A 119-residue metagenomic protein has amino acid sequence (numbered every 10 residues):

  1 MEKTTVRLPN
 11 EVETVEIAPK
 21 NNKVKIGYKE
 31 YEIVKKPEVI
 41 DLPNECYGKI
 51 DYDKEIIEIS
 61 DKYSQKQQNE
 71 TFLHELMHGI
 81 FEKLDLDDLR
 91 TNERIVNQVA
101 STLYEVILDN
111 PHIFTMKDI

Functional and structural regions predicted by a protein language model:
E2-Q67, K83-I119: Metalloprotease/metallohydrolase-associated module, dominated by Zn2+-dependent proteases
E70-E82: Active-site recognition of the HExxH zinc-binding catalytic motif
